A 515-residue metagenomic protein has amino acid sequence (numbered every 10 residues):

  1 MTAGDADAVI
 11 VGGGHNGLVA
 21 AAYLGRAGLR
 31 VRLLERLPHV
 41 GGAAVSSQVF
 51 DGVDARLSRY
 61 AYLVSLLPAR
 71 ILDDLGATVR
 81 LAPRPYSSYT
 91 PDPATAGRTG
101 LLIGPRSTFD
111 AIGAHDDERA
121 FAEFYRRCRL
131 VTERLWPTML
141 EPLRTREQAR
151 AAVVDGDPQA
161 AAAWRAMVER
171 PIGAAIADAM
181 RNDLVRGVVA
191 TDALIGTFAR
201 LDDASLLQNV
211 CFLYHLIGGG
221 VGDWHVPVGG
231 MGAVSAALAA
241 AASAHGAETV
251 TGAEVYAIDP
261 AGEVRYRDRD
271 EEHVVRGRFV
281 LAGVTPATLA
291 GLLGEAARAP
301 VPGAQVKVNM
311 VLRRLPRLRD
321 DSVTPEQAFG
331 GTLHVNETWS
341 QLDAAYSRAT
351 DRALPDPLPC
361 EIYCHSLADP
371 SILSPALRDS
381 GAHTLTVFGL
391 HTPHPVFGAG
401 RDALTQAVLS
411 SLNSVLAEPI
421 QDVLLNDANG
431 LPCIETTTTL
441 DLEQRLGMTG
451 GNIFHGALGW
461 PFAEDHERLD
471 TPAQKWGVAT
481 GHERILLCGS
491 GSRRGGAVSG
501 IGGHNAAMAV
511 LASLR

Functional and structural regions predicted by a protein language model:
M1-A8, R26-A27, H466-D470, R515: Extreme N-terminal leader/targeting segments of oxidoreductases
G4-L140: N-terminal glycine-rich phosphate/pyrophosphate-binding loop and immediately adjacent elements
T95-A204: Rossmann-like flavin
A161-A174, G218-A240, F397-L404: Short beta-strand to alpha-helix junction loop
N182, R186-D202, P355-Y363, E418-R493: A glycine-rich dinucleotide-binding beta-alpha-beta segment and adjacent secondary-structure elements that constitute
Y214-A261, D268: Helical element adjacent to the flavin cofactor pocket in flavoenzyme catalytic cores
P227, E254-L377, G477: Mid-domain catalytic core of redox enzymes that form a hydrophobic substrate pocket/lid adjacent to a catalytic redox
S490-L511: A conserved FAD-binding loop/helix module that cradles the flavin
